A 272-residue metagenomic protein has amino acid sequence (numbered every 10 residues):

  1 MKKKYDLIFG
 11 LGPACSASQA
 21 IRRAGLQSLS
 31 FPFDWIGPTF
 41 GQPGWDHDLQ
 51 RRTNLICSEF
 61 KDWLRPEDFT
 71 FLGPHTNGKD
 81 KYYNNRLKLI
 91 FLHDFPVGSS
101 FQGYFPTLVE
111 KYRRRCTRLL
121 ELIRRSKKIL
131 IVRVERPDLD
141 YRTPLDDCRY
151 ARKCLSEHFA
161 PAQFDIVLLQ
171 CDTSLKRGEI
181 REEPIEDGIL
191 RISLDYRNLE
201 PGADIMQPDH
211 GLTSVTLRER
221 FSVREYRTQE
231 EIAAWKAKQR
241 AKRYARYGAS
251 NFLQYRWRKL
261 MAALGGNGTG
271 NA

Functional and structural regions predicted by a protein language model:
I8-K81: Adenosine ribonucleotide-centric catalytic and binding domains
G12-A14, N85-P96, I129-P137, C171-D172: Short loop/turn segments at strand-loop or loop-helix junctions that form parts of catalytic or ligand-binding pockets
S16, Q102-L108, E135-P144, S174-L175: Short acidic, S/G/P-rich loop/turn micro-motifs used as interaction or catalytic elements
S28, D146-T173, I185-L190: Structural alpha-beta junctions
L64-R115: Long acidic/polar interaction regions in large eukaryotic complex-forming proteins
F105-T117, Y141-E157, H210-V215: Well-ordered, non-membrane alpha-helical segments in soluble/globular domains
V167-A233: Polybasic, proline/glycine-rich intrinsically disordered low-complexity segments
R227-A272: Membrane-proximal basic amphipathic "stem/tether" segments
